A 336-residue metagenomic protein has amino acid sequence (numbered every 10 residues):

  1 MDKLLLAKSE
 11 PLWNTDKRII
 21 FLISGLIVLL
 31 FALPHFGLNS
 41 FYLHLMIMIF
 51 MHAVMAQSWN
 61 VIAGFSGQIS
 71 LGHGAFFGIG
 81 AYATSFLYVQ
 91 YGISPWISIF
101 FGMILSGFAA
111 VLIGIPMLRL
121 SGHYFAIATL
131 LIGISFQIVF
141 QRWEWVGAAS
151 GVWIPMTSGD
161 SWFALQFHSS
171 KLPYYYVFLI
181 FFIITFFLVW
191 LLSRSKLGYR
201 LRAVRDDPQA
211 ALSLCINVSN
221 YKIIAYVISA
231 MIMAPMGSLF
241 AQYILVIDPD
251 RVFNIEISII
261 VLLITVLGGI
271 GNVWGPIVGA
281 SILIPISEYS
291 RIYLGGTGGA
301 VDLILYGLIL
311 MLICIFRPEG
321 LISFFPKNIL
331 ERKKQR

Functional and structural regions predicted by a protein language model:
M1-R336: Transmembrane alpha-helices and adjacent helix-loop boundaries
